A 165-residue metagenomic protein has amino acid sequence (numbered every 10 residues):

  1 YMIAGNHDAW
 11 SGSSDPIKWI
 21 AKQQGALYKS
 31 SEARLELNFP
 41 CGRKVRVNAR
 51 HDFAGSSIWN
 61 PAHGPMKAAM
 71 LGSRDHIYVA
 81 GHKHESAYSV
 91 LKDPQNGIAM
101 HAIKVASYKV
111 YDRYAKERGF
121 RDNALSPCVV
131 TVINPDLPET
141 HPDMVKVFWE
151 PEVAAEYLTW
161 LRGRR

Functional and structural regions predicted by a protein language model:
Y1-S30: Core catalytic region of metal-dependent phosphoesterases/phosphodiesterases, especially metallo-beta-lactamase-like
M2-A4, F39, A49-F53: Short, structured patches in soluble enzyme cores that scaffold and shape functional sites
D8, C41-R43, L137: Residues that cap or initiate secondary-structure elements
K22-S30, R34-N38, L71-Y78: Extended low-complexity acidic/polar segments
Y28-K29, E36, N48-R50, I103: General small-molecule cofactor/ligand-binding pocket signal
S31-G42, S89-N96: Short acidic-hydrophobic surface loop/beta-edge motif
R46-V47, F53-V147: Conserved beta-sheet core of the metallophosphoesterase superfamily
P138-R165: MPN/JAMM (Mov34/JAB) isopeptidase/deubiquitinase module and associated MPN-bearing subunits/adaptors in ubiquitin
